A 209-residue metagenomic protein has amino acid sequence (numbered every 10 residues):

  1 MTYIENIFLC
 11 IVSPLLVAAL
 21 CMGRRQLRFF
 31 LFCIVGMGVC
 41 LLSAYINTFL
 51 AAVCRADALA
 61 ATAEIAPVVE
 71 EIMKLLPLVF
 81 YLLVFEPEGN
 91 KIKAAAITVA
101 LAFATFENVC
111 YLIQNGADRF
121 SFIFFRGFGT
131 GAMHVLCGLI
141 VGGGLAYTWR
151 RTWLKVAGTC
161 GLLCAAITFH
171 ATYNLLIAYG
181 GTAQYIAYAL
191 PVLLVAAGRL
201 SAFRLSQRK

Functional and structural regions predicted by a protein language model:
M1-K209: Hydrophobic alpha-helical segments at protein termini of multi-pass membrane proteins
